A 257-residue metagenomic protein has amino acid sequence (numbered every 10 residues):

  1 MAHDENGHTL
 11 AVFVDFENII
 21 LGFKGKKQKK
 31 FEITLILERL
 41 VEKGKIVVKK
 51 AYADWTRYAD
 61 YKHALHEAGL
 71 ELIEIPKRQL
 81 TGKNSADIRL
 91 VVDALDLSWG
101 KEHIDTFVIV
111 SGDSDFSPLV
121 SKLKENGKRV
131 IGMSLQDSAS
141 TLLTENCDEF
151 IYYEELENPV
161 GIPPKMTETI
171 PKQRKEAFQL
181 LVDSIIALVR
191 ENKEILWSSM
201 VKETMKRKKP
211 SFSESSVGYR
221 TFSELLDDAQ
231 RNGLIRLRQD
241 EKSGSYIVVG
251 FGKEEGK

Functional and structural regions predicted by a protein language model:
M1-W99, L119, R129: Domain-level signal for Mg2+-assisted phosphodiester chemistry and nucleotide/NA-binding surfaces in nucleic-acid
Y52-D54, D105-G112, L119, L123 (+1 more regions): Acidic beta-strand-to-loop metal/phosphate-binding motif
Y58-K62, L135-E145: Short, glycine/polar-rich helix-capping loops at beta-to-alpha or helix-loop-helix junctions that flank or form
A68, N126, N146-C147: Short, structured coil segments at secondary-structure junctions
L72, F107, V130, F150-I151: Short, well-ordered beta-strand core segments
N126-S138: Short, acidic/small-residue loops that bind anionic groups at enzyme active sites
M133, I162-K257: N-terminal regulatory modules in eukaryotic regulatory proteins
A139-N158: Contiguous mid-protein beta-loop-alpha structural module that forms a pocket-lining wall or clamp of enzyme active
